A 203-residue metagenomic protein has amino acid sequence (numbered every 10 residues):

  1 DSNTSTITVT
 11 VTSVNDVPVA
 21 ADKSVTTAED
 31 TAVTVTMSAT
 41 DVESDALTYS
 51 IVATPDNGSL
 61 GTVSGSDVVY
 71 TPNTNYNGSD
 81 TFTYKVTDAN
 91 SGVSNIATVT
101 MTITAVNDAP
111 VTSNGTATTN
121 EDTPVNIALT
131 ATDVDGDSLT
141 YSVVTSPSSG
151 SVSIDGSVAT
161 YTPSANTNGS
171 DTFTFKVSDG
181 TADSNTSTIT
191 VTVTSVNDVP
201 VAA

Functional and structural regions predicted by a protein language model:
N3-T12, S24, S91-V106, T116 (+1 more regions): C-terminal edge beta-strand
N15-V19, L47, G58, N75 (+5 more regions): Proline-centered linker/hinge motifs at extracellular inter-domain junctions
P18-T31, V52-D56, P110-T123, V144-S148 (+1 more regions): Short, solvent-exposed loop/edge segments of extracellular or virion-exposed proteins
T31-T36, N77-T83, T123-A128, N168-T174: Short, solvent-exposed loop/turn segments enriched in Ser/Thr/Gly
T34-T71, I103, N114, P124-T162: Surface-exposed or secretory-pathway low-complexity segments enriched in glycine-proline and Ser/Thr/acidic residues
T71-N77, T162-N168: Short, surface-exposed loop/turn segments at beta-strand-coil junctions that are enriched for proline with nearby
V86-D88, V177-D179: Conserved structural position at the C-terminal beta-strand of extracellular beta-sandwich adhesion modules
